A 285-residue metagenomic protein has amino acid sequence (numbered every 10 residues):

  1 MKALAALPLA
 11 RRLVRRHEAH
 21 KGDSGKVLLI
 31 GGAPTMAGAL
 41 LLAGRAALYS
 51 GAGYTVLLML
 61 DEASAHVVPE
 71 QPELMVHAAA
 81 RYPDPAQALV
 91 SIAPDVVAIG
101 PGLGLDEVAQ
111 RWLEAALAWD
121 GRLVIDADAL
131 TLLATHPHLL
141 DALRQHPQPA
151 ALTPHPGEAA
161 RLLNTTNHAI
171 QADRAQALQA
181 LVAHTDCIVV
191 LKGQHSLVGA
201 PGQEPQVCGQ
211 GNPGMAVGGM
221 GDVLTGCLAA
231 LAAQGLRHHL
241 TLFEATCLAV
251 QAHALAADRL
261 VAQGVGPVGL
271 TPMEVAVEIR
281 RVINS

Functional and structural regions predicted by a protein language model:
M1-V124, T131-A151, P156, A160-S285: Small-residue (G/A/S/T)-rich helix-start motifs and N-terminal tracts that mark the onset
